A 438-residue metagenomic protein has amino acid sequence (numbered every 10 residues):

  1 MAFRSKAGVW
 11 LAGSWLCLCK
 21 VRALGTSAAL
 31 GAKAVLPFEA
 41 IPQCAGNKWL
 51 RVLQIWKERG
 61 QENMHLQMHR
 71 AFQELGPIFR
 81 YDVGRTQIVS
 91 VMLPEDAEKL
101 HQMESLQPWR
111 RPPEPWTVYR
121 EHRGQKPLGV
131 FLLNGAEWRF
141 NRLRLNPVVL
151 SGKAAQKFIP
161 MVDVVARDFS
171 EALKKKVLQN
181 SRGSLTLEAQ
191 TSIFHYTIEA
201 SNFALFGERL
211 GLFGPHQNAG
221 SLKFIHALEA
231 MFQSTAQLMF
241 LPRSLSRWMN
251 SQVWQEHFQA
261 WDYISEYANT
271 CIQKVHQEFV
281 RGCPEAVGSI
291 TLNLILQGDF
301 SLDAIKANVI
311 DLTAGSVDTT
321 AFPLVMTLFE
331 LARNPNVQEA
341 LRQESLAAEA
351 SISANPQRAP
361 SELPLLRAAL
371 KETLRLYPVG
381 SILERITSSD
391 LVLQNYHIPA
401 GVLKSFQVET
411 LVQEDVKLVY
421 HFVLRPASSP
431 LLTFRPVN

Functional and structural regions predicted by a protein language model:
A2-R22, Q73, A166, A227 (+2 more regions): Cytochrome P450 proximal C-terminal region
S27-M161, V165, A189, I193-A200 (+1 more regions): Cytochrome P450 substrate-recognition site 1
Q43-A45, V162-D163, G220-A230, D262 (+5 more regions): Cytochrome P450 I-helix active-site segment
Q54-G76, E266, T270, K274 (+3 more regions): Conserved cytochrome P450 K-helix E-x-x-R motif and the immediately C-terminal K′/meander segment
E58, E62-R70, W109-T117, L296-A307 (+3 more regions): Cytochrome P450 heme-binding Cys-pocket and its upstream "meander" loop
A71, Y81, L93, L145 (+12 more regions): Structural signal for hydrophobic/aromatic residues that build the beta-strand cores of folded beta-sheet domains
S90-L100, E208-G211, N218, D318-R342 (+2 more regions): Classical protein tyrosine phosphatase
R111-V118, H122, Q156-L324, A340: Cytochrome P450 heme-thiolate monooxygenase catalytic core
